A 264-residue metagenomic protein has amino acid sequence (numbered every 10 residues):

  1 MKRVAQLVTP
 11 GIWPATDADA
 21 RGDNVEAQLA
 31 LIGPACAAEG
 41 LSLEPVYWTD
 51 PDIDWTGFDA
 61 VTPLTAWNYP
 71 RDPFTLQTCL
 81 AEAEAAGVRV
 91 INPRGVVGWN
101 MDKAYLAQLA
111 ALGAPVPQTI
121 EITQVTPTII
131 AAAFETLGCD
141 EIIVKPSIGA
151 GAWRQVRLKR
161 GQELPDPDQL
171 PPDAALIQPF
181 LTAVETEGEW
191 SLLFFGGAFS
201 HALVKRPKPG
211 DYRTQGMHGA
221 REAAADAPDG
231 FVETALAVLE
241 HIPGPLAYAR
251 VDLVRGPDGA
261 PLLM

Functional and structural regions predicted by a protein language model:
M1-I91, V125-I129: ATP-binding N-terminal substructure of ATP-dependent carboxylate-amine bond-forming enzymes
M1-V8, L80-G87, I91-E187, D229-E233: Active-site nucleotide/adenylate-binding loops and adjacent lid/helix of ATP-dependent enzymes
E39-L41, A114-P115, I242-A247: Short secondary-structure junctions
T49-D52, P179-A183, V251-V254: Short, solvent-exposed loop/turn elements at beta->coil junctions and helix N-caps that rim active or binding pockets
F58-P63, L193-F194, G259-M264: A short beta-strand motif that forms the metal-chelation/ATP-contact edge of phosphoryl-transfer active sites
L64, I122, K205: Conserved residues at the C-terminal ends of beta-strands
A152-G244, L262: Phosphate-binding site of ATP-dependent enzymes
I242-M264: Conserved metal-phosphate-binding beta-hairpin within the catalytic cores of diverse ATP-dependent phosphoryl-transfer
